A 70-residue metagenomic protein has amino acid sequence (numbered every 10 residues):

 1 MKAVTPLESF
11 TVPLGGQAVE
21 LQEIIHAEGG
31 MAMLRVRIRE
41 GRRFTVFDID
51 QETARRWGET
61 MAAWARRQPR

Functional and structural regions predicted by a protein language model:
M1-R70: Positively charged, low-complexity terminal tracts and the immediately adjacent first secondary-structure elements
